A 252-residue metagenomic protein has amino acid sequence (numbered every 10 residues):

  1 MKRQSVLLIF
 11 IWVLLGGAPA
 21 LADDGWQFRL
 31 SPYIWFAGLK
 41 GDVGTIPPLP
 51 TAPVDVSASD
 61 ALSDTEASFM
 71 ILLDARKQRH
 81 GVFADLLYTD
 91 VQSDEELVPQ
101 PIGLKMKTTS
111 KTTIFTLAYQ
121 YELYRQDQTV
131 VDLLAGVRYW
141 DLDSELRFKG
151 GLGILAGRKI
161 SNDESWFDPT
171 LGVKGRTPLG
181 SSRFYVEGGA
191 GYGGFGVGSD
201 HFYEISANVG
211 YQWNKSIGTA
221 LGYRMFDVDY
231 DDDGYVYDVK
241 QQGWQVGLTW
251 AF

Functional and structural regions predicted by a protein language model:
L21-Y88, G180, G247, A251: Short glycine/proline- and aromatic-enriched beta-strand/turn motifs that initiate or cap beta-hairpins
R29-Y33, F83-L87, L134-R138, E187-G191 (+2 more regions): Transmembrane beta-strands of outer-membrane beta-barrel proteins
L30-P32, I71-K77, L117-Y121, A135-V137 (+4 more regions): Residues on the lipid-exposed face of transmembrane beta-strands in outer-membrane beta-barrel proteins
G38-E66, L86-I114, W140-W166, F195-V197 (+1 more regions): Extracellular/periplasm-exposed beta-strand and loop segments of Gram-negative cell-envelope proteins, dominated by
S63, D127, G191-Y203: Solvent-exposed loop/turn segments connecting transmembrane beta-strands in outer-membrane beta-barrel proteins
R79-A84, Q126-Q128, S181-V186, S216-T219: Repeated loop/turn-to-beta-strand initiation elements of outer-membrane beta-barrel proteins
R158-Y192: Detector for outer-membrane/organellar transmembrane beta-barrel domains, recognizing the amphipathic beta-strand
E204, G210-F252: Predominantly the C-terminal beta-signal and adjacent terminal strand-loop region of outer-membrane beta-barrel
